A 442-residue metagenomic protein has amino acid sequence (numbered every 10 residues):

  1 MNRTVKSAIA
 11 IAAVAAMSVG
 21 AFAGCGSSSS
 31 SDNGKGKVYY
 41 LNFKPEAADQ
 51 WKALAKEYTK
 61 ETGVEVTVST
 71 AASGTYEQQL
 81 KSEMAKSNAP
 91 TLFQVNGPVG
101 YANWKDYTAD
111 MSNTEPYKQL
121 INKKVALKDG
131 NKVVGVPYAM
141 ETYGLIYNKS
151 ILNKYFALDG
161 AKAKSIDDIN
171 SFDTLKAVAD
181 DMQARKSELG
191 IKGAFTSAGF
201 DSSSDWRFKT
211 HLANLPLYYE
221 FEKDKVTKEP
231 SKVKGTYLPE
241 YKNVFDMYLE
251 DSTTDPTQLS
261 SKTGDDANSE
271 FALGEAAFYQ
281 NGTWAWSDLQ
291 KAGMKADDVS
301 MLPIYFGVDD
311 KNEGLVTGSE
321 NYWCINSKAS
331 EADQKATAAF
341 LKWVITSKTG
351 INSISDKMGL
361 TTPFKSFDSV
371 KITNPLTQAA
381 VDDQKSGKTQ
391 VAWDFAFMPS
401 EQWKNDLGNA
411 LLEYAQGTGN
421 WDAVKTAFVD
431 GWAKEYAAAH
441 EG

Functional and structural regions predicted by a protein language model:
R3-V14, S18-V19, A23-G100, N113-P116 (+4 more regions): Conserved N-terminal structural module of periplasmic/extracytoplasmic solute-binding proteins
T70-Q79, N170-T174, L259-L273: Short helix-initiation/N-cap motifs at beta->coil->alpha
T91-Q94, A277-N281, S300: Paired acidic/hydrophobic, glycine-rich loop segments that form the ligand-binding mouth/hinge of periplasmic-binding
N96-N153, D298-P303, K385: Hinge/lid segment of periplasmic solute-binding proteins
K132-Y138, Y143, D173-E229, A276: Extracytoplasmic/periplasmic solute-binding protein
A179-D180, D224-S261: Glycine-centered hinge/linker elements that transmit conformational signals in sensory and ligand-binding systems
S261, T317, L360-T362, A379-K434: C-terminal capping/gating helix-and-loop segments adjacent to ligand/active sites or protein-protein/ligand interfaces
A292-G359: Extracytoplasmic/periplasmic substrate-recognition and gating elements
